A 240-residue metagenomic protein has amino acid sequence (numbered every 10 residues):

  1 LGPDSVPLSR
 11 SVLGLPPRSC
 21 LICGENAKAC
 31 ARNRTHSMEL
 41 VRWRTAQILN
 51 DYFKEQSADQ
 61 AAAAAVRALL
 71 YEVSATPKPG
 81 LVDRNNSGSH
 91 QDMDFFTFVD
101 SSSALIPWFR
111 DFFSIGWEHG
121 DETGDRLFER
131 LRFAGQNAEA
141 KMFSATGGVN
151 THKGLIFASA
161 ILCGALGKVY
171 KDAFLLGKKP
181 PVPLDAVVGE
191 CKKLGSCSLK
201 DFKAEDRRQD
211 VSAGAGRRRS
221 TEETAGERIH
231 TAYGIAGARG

Functional and structural regions predicted by a protein language model:
G2-S9, L13-K54: Long, contiguous binding/interaction regions
D4-L8, A29-R32, F157-A158, A165-G167 (+1 more regions): Short, well-ordered, mixed-charge alpha-helical segments that flank or form enzyme active sites
L13-P17, E39, Q136, V149 (+2 more regions): Short, amphipathic alpha-helical segments
G24, E139, G195-S196: Histidine-centered, metal-coordinating catalytic motifs and their short helical/loop contexts
A27-C30, S87, D121, F143-A145: Glycine- and acidic
Q47-D121, F128, L166-G240: Phosphate-rich cofactor/ligand-interacting catalytic cores and adjacent structured alpha/beta frameworks
R110-K168: Long, hydrophobic/aromatic-enriched structural stretches that serve as scaffold segments
